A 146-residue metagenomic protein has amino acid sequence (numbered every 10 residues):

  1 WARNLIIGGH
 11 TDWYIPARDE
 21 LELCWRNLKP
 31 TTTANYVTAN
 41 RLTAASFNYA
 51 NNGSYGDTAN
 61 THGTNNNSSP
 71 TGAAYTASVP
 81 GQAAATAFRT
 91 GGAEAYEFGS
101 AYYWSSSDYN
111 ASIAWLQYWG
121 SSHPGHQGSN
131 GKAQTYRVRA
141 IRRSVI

Functional and structural regions predicted by a protein language model:
W1-T11: A short alpha-helix/helix-coil micro-patch that ends at or immediately precedes a cysteine
Y14: Extended catalytic/binding region for NAD+/ADP-ribose chemistry, centered on the ART fold
R18-I146: C-terminal, surface-exposed recognition/capping segments
